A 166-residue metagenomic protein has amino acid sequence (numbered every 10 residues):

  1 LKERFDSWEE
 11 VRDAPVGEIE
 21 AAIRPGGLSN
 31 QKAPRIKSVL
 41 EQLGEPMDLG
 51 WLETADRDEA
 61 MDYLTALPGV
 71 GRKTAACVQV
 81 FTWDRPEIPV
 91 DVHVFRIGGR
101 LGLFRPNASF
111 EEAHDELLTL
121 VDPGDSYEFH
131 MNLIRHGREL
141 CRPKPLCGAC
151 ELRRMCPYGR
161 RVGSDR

Functional and structural regions predicted by a protein language model:
L1-D165: Catalytic cores of DNA base-excision repair glycosylases
